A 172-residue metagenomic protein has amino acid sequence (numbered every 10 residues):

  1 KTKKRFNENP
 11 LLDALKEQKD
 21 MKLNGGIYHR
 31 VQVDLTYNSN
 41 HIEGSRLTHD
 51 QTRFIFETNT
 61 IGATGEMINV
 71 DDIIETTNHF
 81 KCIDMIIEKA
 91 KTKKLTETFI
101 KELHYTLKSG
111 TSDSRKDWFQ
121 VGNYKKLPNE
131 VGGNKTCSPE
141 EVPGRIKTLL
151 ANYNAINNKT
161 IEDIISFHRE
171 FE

Functional and structural regions predicted by a protein language model:
K1-E172: FIC/Doc superfamily catalytic core
